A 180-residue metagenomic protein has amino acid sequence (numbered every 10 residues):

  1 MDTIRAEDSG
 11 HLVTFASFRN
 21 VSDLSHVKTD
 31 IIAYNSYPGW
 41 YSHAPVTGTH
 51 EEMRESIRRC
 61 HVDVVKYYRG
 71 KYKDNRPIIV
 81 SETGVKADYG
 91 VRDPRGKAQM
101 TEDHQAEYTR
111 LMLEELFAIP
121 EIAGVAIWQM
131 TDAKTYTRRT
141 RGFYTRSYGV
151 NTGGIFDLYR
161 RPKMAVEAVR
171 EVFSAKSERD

Functional and structural regions predicted by a protein language model:
M1-A16, S22-D180: Substrate-binding clefts and catalytic carboxylate motifs of secreted carbohydrate-active enzymes
